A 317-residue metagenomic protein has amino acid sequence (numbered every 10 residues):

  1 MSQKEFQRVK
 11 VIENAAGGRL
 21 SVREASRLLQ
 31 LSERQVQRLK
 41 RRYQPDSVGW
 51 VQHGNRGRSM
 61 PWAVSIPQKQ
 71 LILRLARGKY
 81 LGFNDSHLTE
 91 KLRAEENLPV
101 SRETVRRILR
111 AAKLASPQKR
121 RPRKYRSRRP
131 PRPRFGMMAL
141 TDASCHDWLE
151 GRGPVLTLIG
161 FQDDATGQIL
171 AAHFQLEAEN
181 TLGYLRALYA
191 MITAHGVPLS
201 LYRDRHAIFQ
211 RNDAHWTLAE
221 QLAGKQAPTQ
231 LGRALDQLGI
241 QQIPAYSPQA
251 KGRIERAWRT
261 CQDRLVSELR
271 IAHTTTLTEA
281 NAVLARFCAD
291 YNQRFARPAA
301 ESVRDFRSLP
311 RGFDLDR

Functional and structural regions predicted by a protein language model:
Q3-L20, K69-K79: Short, amphipathic alpha-helical "recognition" segments used to contact nucleic acids or chromatin
L20-S21, N84: Residues that mark the N-terminal boundary/hinge immediately upstream of a DNA-recognition element
R23-L29, L88: Short alpha-helical "recognition helix" segments of helix-turn-helix
S47-D147, L218-Q226, R304-R311: Basic, flexible linker segments flanking DNA-binding modules in nucleic acid-interacting mobile-element proteins
P67, L98-P99, R110-L170, N180-Y189 (+2 more regions): Mobile-element integrase/transposase regions, centering on the N-terminal DNA-binding/Zn-coordinating module
I192-A223, Y246, R304: Acidic/histidine-rich, metal-coordinating catalytic segments
G224, Q230-D316: Charged alpha-helix within mobile-element recombinases
